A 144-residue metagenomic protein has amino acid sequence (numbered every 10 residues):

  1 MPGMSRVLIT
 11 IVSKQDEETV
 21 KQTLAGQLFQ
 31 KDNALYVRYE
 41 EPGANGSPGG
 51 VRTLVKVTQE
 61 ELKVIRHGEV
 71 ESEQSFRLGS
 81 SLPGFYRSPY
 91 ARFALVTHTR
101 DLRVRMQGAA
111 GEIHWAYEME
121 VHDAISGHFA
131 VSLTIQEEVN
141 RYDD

Functional and structural regions predicted by a protein language model:
M1-H114, E118-H128, V139-D144: N-terminal intrinsically disordered, cationic/polar leader segments that include organellar targeting peptides
L133-T134: A short acidic/small-residue loop/turn micro-motif
